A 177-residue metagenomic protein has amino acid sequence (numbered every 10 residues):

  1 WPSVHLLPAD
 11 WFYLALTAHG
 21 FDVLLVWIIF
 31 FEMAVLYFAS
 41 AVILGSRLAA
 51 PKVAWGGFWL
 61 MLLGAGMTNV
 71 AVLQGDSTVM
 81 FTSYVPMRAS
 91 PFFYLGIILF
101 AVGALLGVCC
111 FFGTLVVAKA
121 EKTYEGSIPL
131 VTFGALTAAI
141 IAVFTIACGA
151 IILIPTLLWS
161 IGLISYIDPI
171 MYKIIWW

Functional and structural regions predicted by a protein language model:
W1-W177: Membrane-embedded and interfacial regions of multi-pass energy-transducing membrane proteins
